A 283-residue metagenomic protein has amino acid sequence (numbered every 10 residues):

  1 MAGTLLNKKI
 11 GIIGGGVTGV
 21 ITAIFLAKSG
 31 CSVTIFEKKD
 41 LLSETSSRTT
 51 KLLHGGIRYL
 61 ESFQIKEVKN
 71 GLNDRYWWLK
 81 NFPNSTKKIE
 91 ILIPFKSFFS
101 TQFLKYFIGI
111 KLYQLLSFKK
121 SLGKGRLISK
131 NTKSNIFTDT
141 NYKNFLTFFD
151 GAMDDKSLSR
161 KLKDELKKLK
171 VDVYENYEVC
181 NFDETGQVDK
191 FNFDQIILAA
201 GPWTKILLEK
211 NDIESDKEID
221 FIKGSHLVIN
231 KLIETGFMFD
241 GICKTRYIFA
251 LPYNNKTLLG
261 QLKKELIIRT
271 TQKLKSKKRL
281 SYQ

Functional and structural regions predicted by a protein language model:
G3-G16: Beta1/beta-strand and adjacent pyrophosphate-binding region of the FAD-binding site in flavoprotein oxidoreductases
I13, N192-W203: Short hydrophobic core segments
G16-V17, D40: Residue-level detector of alpha-helix initiation sites
I21-F25, E37-K38, S85-E90, G201-Q283: Active-site substrate-recognition segment that forms the wall of the catalytic cavity or substrate channel
A23, V33, I196: Hydrophobic anchor at the start of a short beta-strand that flanks the dinucleotide cofactor-binding loop
A27-R48: Glycine-rich FAD pyrophosphate-binding loop
K51-N135: Dinucleotide-binding Rossmann-like beta1-alpha1 core, especially the glycine-rich loop that anchors the ADP
L146-C180, Q195: Helical element adjacent to the flavin cofactor pocket in flavoenzyme catalytic cores
